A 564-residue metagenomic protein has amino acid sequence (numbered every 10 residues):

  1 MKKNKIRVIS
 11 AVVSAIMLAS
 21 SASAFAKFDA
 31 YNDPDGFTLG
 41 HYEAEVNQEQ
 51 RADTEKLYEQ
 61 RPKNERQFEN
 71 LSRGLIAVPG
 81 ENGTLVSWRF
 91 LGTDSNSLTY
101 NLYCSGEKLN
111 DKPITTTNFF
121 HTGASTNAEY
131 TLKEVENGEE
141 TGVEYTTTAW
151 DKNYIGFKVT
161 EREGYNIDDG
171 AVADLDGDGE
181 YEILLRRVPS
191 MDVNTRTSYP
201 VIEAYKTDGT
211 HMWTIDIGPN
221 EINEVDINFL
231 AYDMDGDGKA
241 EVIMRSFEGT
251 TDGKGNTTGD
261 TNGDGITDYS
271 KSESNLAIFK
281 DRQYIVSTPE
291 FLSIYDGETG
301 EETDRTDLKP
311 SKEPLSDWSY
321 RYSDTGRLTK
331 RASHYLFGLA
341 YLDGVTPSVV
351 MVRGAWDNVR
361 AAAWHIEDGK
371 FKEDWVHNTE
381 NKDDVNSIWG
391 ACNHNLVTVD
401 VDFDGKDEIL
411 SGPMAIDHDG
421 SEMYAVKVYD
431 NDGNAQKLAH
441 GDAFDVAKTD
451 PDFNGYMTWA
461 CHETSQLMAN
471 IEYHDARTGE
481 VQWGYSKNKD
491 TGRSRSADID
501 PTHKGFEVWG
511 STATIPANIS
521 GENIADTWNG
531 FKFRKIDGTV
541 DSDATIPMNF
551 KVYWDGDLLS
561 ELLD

Functional and structural regions predicted by a protein language model:
M1-N4, E241: Short, Lys/Arg-rich N-terminal segment immediately upstream of the first membrane anchor
N4-F25: Sec-dependent N-terminal signal peptides of Gram-positive bacterial secreted proteins and lipoproteins
S20-T38: Sec-dependent signal peptide cleavage junction
P34, G40, N96-S97, L102: Beta-rich interaction/scaffold domains
G36-Q50: Terminal, intrinsically disordered low-complexity segments enriched in charged/polar and proline residues
R51-G74, E81-G83, F90-S95, N101 (+1 more regions): Beta-propeller-forming repeat regions
